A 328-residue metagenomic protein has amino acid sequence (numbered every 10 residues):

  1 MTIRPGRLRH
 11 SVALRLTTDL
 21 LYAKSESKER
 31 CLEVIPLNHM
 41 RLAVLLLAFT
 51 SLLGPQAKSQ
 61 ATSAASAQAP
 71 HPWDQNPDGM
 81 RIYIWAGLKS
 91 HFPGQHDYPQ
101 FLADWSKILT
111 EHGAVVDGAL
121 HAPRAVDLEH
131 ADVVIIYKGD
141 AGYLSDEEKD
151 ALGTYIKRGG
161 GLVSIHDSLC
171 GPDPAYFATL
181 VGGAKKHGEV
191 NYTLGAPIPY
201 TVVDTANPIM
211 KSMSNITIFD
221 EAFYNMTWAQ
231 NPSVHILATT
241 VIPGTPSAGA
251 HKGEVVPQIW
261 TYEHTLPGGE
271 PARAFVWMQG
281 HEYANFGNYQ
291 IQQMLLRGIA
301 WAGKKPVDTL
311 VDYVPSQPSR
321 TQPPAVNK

Functional and structural regions predicted by a protein language model:
L8-R15, L20-E26: Short, low-complexity intrinsically disordered segments enriched in A/P/G/S/L with frequent Arg, especially at protein
A43-L52: Bacterial N-terminal signal peptides
A61-G79, D104-K107, E111, P246 (+2 more regions): Extracellular ligand-binding/catalytic regions of CAZymes and related secreted enzymes and adhesion modules
A65-A67, V190-P271: Catalytic beta-strand/loop cores that center a nucleophilic Ser/Cys/Thr and support acyl-enzyme chemistry
H71, R81-I84, S90-G171: Helical hinge/lid and interdomain linker segments adjacent to catalytic or ligand-binding clefts that mediate domain
K89-Q95, G118, T245-A248, A284-N288: Short, solvent-exposed loop/turn elements at domain surfaces
G142-N215: A glycine-rich, often tryptophan-bearing local segment used as a flexible ligand/cofactor-contacting loop or short
